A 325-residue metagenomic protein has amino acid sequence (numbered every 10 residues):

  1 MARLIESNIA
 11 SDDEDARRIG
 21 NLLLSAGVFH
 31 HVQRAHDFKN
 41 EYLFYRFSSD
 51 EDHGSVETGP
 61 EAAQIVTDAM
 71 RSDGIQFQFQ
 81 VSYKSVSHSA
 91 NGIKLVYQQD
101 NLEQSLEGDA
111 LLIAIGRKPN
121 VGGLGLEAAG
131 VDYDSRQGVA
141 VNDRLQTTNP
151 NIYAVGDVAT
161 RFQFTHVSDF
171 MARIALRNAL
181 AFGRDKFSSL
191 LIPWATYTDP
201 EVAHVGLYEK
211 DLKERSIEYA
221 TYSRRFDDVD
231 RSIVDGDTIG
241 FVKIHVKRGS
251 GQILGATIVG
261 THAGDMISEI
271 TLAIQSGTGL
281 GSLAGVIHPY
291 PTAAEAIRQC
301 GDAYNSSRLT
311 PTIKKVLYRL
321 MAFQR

Functional and structural regions predicted by a protein language model:
M1-F44, S49: Helical/strand "switch-coupling" subdomains that flank nucleotide/phosphate-binding cores, especially in P-loop NTPases
Q33, K39, R46-H53, D73-F77 (+1 more regions): Glycine-rich dinucleotide-binding loop and its adjacent helix/turn
R46-L102, R161-D169, R177-D211: Rossmann-like dinucleotide-binding cores of NAD(P)H-dependent redox enzymes
S55, N120-G123, F162, D230-S232 (+1 more regions): Glycine/Thr-rich phosphate-binding loops of Rossmann-like dinucleotide-binding domains
F79-V81, S135, S223: Short loop/edge segments at beta-strand edges and connector loops that shape dinucleotide/nucleotide cofactor-binding
S85, G130, R144, K243-H245: Short, surface-exposed charged micro-motifs
S105-A181, A284: FAD-site-proximal beta/loop scaffold in flavoenzymes
L180, D185, Y197-Y208, K213-R325: Flexible, glycine-rich terminal cap/loop adjacent to redox cofactors in electron-transfer oxidoreductases
